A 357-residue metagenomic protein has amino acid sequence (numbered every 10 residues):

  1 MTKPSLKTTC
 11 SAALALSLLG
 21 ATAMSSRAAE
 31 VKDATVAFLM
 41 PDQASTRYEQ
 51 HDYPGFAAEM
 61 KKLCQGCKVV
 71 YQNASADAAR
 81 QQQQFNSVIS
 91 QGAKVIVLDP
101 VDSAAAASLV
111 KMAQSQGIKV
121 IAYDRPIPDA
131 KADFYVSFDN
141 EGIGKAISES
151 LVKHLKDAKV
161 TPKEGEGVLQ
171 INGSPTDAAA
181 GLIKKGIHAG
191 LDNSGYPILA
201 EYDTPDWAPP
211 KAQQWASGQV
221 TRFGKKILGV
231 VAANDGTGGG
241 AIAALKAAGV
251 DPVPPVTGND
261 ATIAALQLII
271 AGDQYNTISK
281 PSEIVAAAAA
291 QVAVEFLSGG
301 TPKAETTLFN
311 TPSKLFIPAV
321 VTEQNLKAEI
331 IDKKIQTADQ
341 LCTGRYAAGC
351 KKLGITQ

Functional and structural regions predicted by a protein language model:
T2-S5, S26-Q357: A residue-level marker of the well-folded mature domains of exported/periplasmic proteins
S5-S11: N-terminal export leaders
S11-A21: Bacterial N-terminal signal peptides
